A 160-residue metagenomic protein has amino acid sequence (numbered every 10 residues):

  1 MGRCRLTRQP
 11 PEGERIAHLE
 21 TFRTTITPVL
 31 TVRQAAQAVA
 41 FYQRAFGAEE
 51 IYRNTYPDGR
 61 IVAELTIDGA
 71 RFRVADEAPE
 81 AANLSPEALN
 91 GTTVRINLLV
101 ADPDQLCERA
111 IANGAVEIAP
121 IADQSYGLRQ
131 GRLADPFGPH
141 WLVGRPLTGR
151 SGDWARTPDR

Functional and structural regions predicted by a protein language model:
R5-V29, A40-A134, V143-R160: Vicinal oxygen chelate
T31-Q34: Short, surface-exposed ligand-recognition loops at beta-strand->loop->(often short) alpha-helix junctions that present
